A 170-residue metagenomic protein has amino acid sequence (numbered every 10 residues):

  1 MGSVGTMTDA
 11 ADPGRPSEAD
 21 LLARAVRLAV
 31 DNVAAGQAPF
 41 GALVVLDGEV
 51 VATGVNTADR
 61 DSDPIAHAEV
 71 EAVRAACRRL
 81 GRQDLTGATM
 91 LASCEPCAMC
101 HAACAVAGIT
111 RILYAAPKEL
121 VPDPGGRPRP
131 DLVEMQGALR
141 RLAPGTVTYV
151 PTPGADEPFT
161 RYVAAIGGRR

Functional and structural regions predicted by a protein language model:
G2-N32, A105-R170: Zinc-dependent deaminase
A25, G41, A72, C97 (+2 more regions): Residue-level signal for inorganic ion chemistry
F40-G48: Short beta-strand scaffold segments in enzyme catalytic cores
T57-V70: A short, polar/charged loop-to-alpha-helix boundary motif
A58, A92, A116: Residues that line or immediately flank small-molecule/substrate-binding pockets and catalytic motifs
R82-E95: Immediate flanking context of iron-sulfur cluster ligation sites
A92-R111: Local cysteine-cluster metal-coordination motifs and their immediate loop/turn environment, predominantly Fe-S cluster
